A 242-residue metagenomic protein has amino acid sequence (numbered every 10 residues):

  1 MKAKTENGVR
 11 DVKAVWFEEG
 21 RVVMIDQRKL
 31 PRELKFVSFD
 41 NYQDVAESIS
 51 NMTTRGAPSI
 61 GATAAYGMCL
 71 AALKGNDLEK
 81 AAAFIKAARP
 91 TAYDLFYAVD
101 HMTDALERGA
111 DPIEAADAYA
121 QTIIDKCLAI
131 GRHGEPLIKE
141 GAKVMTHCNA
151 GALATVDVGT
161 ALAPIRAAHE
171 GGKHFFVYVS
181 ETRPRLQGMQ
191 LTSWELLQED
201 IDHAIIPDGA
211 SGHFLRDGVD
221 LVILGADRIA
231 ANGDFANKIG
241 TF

Functional and structural regions predicted by a protein language model:
K13-E107: Long amphipathic alpha-helical segments
I25, T63, G67, M145-N149 (+1 more regions): Short beta-strand segments
Y66-N76, H101-A105, G159-G172, E195 (+1 more regions): A glycine- and small-aliphatic-rich helix-loop capping segment at beta-alpha/alpha-beta transitions that lines
A98-G141: Small/polar-residue-rich loop-to-helix segments that shape phosphate-bearing ligand pockets
P112, I123-I130, T155-V179, L186-Q190: Active-site histidine-anchored catalytic micro-motif
G134-M145, A168-G172: Glycine-rich phosphate/diphosphate-binding loops that line cofactor/substrate pockets in enzymes
H174-F175, S180-F242: Conserved phosphate- and dinucleotide-binding cores of soluble alpha/beta proteins, encompassing both enzyme active
